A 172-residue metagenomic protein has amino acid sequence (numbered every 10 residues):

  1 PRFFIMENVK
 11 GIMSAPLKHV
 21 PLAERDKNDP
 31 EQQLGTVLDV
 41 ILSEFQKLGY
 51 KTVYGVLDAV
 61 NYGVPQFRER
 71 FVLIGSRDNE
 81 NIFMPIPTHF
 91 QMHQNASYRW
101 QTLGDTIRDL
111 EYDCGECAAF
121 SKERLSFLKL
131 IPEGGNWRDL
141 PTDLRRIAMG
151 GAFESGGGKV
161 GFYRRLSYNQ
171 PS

Functional and structural regions predicted by a protein language model:
P1-R68, V72-S76: Conserved Class I SAM-dependent methyltransferase catalytic core
E44-K47, R70-S172: S-adenosyl-L-methionine-dependent DNA methyltransferase catalytic core
